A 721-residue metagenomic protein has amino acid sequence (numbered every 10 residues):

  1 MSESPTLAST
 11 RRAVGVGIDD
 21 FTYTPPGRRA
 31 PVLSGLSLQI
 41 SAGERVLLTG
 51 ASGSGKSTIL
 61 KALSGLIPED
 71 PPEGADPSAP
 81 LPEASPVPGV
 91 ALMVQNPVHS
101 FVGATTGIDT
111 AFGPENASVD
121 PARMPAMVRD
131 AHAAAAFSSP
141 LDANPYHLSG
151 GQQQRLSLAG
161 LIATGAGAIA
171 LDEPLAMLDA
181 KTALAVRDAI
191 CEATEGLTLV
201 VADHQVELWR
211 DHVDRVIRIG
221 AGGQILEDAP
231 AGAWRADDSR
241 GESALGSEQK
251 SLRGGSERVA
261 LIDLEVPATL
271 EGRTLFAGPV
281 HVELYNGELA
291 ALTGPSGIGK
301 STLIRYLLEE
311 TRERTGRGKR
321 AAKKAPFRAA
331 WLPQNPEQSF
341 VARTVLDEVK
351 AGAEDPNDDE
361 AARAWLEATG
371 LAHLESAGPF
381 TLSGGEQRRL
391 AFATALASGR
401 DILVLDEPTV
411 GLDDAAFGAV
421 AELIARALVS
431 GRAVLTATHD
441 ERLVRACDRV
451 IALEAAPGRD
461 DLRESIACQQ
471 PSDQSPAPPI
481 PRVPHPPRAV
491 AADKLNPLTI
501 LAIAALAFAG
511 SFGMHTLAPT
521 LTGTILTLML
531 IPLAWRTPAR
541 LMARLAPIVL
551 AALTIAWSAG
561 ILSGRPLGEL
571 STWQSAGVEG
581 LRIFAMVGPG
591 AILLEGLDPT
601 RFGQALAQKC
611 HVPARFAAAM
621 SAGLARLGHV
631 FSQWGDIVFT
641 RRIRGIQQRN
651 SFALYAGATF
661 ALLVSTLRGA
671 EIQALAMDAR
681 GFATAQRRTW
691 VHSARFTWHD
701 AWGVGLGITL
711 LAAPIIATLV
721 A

Functional and structural regions predicted by a protein language model:
T49-A51, T293-P295: The feature captures the beta-strand-to-loop junction immediately N-terminal to the Walker
S64, L308: Helix-to-loop junction immediately C-terminal to a conserved catalytic motif
R123-P140, N357-L374: Conserved ABC ATPase "signature" region
N144-L148, Q152, G378-L382, E386: Conserved ABC ATPase signature
L158-A159, F392-A393: Hydrophobic anchor residue at the start of the ABC signature
I162, A395-L396: ABC ATPase C-loop
I169-E173, L403-E407: Catalytic Walker B motif of ABC-type/P-loop ATPase nucleotide-binding domains
P478-P519, G523-L528, S632, D636-A721: Transmembrane alpha-helix interface motif
